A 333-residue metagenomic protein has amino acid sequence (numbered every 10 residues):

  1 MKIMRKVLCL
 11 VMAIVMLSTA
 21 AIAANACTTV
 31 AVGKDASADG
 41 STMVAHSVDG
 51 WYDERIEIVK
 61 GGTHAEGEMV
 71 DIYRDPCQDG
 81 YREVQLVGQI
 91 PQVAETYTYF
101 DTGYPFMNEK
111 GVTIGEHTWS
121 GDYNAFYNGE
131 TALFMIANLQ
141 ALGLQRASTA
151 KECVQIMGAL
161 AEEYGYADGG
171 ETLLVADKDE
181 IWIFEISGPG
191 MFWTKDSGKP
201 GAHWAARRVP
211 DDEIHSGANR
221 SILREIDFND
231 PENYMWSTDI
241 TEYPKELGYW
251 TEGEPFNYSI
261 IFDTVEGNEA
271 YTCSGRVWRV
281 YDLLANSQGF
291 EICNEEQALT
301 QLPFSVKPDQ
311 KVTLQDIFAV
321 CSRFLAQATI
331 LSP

Functional and structural regions predicted by a protein language model:
M1-V11: Bacterial N-terminal signal peptides that target proteins for export
L17-A26: Sec-dependent signal peptide cleavage junction
A20, Y166-G170, I330: Intrinsically disordered or highly flexible coil/loop and linker segments, enriched in small and charged/polar residues
C27-M135, I156-V312: A contiguous strand-loop segment
F126-G129, N138-A147: Second-shell loop/turn segments in exported
C153: Aromatic- and Gly/Pro-rich donor/ligand-binding loops that form nucleotide- or phosphate-bearing donor binding pockets
T300-P333: Long, well-ordered mid-to-C-terminal structural blocks that present hydrophobic/aromatic surfaces
